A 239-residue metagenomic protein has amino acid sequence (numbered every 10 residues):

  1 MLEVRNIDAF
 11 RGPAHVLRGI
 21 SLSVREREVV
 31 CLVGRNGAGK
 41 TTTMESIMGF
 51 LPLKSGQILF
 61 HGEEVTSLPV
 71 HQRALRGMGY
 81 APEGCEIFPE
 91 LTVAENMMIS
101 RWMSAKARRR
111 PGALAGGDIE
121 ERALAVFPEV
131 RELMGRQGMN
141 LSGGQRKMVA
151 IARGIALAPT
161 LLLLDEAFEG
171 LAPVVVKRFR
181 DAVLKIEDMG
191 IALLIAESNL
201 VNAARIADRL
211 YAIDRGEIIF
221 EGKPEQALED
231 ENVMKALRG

Functional and structural regions predicted by a protein language model:
G12, L68, V93-D118, V126-E129: ABC-type ATPase nucleotide-binding domains, specifically the catalytic core motifs of the NBD
V33-R35: The feature captures the beta-strand-to-loop junction immediately N-terminal to the Walker
P52, E64-C85, P89, R110-G116 (+3 more regions): ABC ATPase NBD coupling module
Q137-L141, Q145: Conserved ABC ATPase signature
G154-I155: ABC ATPase C-loop
E166-A167: Walker B catalytic motif
